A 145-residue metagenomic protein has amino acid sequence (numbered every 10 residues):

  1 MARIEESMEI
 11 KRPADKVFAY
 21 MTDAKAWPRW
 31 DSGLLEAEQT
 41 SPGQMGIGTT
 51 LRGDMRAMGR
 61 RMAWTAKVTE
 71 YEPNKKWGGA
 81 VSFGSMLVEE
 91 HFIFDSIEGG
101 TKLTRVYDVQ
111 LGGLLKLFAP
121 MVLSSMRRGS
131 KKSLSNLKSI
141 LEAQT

Functional and structural regions predicted by a protein language model:
M1-S41, T145: Hydrophobic ligand-binding cavity/cleft-lining segments
E5, A63, E89: Short coil/loop residues immediately preceding or within conserved phosphate-binding loops of NTP-utilizing enzyme
T22, A63, K116-L117: Generic recognition of short, well-ordered alpha-helical segments
E38-M86, I97-K102, K132-T145: Glycine-rich portal/gate segments that line the openings of hydrophobic small-molecule binding cavities
G78-K132: Beta-strand/loop substructures that line and gate deep hydrophobic ligand-binding cavities in soluble
